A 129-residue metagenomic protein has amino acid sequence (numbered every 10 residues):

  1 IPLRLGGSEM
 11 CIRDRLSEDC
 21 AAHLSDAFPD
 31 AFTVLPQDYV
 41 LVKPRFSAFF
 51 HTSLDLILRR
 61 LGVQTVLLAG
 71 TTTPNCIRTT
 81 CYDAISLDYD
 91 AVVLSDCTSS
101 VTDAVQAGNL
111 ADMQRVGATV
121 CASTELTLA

Functional and structural regions predicted by a protein language model:
I1-G7, C11-I12: Single conserved hydrophobic/aromatic residue that forms the stacking wall/gate of nucleotide- or nucleobase-binding
R13-A129: Active-site-adjacent betaalpha module
